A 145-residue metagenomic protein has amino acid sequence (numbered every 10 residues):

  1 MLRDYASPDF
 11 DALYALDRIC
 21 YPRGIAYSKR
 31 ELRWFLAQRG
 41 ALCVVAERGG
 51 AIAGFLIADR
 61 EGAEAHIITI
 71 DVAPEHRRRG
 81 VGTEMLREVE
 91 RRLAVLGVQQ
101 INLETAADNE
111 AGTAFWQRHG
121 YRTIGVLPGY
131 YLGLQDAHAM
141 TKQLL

Functional and structural regions predicted by a protein language model:
D4-E75, L86-E88, R92, L96 (+3 more regions): Acetyl-CoA-dependent GNAT
I25-K29, R79-G80, E110, L134: Non-catalytic, surface-exposed connector residues within folded enzymatic/regulatory domains
A26, N102-E104, Q117, R122-A139: Conserved catalytic-core motifs of GNAT/GCN5-like acyltransferases
A51, A73-R87, R91-L96, Q100 (+2 more regions): Conserved glycine-rich acetyl-CoA-binding loop
F55, V81-T83, T113, V126 (+1 more regions): Gly/Ser/Thr-rich helix-start
A63, N109-E110, Y131-D136: Short acidic/glycine-enriched loop/turn segments that link adjacent beta-strands
R79, T83, Q135-L144: Accessory recognition modules or surfaces
